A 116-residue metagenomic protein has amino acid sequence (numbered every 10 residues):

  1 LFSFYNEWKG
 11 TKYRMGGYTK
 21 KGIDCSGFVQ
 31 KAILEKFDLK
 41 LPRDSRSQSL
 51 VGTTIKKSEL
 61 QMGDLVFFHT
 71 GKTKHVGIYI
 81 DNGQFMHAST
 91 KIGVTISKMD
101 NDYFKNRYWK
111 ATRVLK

Functional and structural regions predicted by a protein language model:
L1-T11, V114-K116: Intrinsically disordered, low-complexity, Pro/Ser/Thr/Asn/Gly/Ala-rich spacer/linker segments adjacent to signal
T11-M62: Catalytic cysteine-centered active-site loop
D24, K74-H75: Short loop/turn microsegments at loop-to-beta-strand junctions
L39, T54-I55, K74, I80-K116: Aromatic- and glycine-rich peptidoglycan recognition patches
G63-D64, G83: Structural motif
